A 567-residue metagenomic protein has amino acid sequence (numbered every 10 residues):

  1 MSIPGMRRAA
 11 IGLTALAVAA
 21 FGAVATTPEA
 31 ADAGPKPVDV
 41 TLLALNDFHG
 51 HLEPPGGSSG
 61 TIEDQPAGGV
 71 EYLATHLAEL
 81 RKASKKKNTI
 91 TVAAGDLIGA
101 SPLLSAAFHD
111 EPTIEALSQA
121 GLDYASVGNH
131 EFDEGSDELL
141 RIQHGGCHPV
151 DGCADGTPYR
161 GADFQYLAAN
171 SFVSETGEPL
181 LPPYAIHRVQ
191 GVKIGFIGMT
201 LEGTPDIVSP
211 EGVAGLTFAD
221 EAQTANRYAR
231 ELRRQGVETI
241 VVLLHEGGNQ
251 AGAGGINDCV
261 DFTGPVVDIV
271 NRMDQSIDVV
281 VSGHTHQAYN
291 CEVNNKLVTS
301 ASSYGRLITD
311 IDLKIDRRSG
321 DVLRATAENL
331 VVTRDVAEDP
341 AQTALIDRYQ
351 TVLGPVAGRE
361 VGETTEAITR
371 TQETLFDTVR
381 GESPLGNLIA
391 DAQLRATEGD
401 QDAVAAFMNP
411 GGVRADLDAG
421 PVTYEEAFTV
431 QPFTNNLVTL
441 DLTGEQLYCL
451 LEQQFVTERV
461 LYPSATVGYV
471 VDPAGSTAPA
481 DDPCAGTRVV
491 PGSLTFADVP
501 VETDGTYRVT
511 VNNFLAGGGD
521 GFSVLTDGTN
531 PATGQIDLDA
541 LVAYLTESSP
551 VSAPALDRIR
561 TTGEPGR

Functional and structural regions predicted by a protein language model:
S2-P4, A9, A20-K36: C-terminal region of N-terminal signal peptides and the immediate post-cleavage residues of exported proteins
A9-A17, G60: Sec-dependent signal peptide hydrophobic core
A31-A337, R380-R395, A406, D441 (+2 more regions): Acidic, metal/ion-coordinating pockets
V38-D39, H51, G68, Y72 (+5 more regions): Feature captures C-terminal
A44-T61, T364-F376, Q431-F433, G518-T526: Acidic/histidine-rich, surface-exposed loop or edge segments in extracytoplasmic proteins
K193, L297, E373-L375, P500: Short, solvent-exposed loop/turn motifs
V322-F428: Hard-cation-handling environments
